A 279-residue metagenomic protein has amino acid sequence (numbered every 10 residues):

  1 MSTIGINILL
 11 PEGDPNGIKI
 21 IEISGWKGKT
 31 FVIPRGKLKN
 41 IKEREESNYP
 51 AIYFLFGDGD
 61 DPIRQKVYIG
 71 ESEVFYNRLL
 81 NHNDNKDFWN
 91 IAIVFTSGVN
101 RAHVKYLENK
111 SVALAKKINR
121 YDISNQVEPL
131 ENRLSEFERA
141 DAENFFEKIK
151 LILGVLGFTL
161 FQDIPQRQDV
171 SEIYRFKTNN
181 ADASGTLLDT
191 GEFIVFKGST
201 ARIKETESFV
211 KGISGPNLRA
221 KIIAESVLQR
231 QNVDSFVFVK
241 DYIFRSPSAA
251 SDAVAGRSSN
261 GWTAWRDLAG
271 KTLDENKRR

Functional and structural regions predicted by a protein language model:
M1-D84, G98, A102-Y106, K148-I173 (+3 more regions): GIY-YIG nuclease catalytic motif and its immediate N-terminal context
K42, L130-D241, R278-R279: A general nucleic-acid interaction/assembly signal
D60, T200, A249: Short, glycine-/Ser/Thr-/acidic-enriched flexible segments
Q65, D87-A92: Short glycine-/polar-rich loops that comprise or flank the Walker A/P-loop and associated switch/sensor motifs
D84, V112, K116-R120, G154-G157 (+1 more regions): Hydrophobic/aromatic-lined pockets within catalytic cores
N90-E147: Internal, well-ordered alpha/beta segment that forms a basic, Gly-enriched binding/recognition surface
F238-R279: Positively charged interface segments
